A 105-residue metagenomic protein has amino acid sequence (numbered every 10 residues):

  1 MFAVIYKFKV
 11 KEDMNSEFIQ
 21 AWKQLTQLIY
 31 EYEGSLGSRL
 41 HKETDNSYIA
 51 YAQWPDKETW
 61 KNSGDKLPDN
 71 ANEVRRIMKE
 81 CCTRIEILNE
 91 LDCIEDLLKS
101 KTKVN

Functional and structural regions predicted by a protein language model:
F2, G37-I49, N72-N105: Glycine-rich beta-strand-turn "strand-cap" elements at beta-sheet edges
F2-F8: Active-site-flanking beta-strand signature of metal-NTP-handling nucleotidyl enzymes and homologous cyclase-like
Y6, F18, W22, S38 (+2 more regions): Hydrophobic pocket/interface hotspot
K11-D13, E43, P55-T59: Short coil/turn motifs at secondary-structure junctions
E12-G37: Short amphipathic alpha-helical segments
N15, S47-Q53: Intrinsically disordered, low-complexity regions enriched in Ser/Pro/Gly/Gln/His and often acidic
Q27-L36, Q53-N89: An amphipathic, aromatic/His-enriched active-site/gating alpha helix that lines ligand/cofactor pockets
